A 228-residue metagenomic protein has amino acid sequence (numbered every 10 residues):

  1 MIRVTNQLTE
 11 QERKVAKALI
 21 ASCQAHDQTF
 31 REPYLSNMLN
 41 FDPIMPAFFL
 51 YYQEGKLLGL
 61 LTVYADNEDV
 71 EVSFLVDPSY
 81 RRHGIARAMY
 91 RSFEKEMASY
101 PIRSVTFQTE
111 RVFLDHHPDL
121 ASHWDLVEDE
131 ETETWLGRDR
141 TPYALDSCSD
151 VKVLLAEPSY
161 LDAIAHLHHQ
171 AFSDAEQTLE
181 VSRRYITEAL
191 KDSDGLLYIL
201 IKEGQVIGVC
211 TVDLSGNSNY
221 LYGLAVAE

Functional and structural regions predicted by a protein language model:
M1-A16, V151-H166: A short beta-loop-alpha structural element at the N-terminal edge of CoA-dependent acyl/N-acetyltransferase catalytic
E12, A16-S22, L39: Low-complexity, intrinsically disordered regulatory regions of large metazoan proteins
K14, A18, E54, R91 (+5 more regions): Replace "anionic and nucleotidyl ligands
A18-P33, H166-L179: Helix-loop element at the rim of GNAT/NAT acetyltransferase active sites that forms part of the acceptor-substrate
Q24, E32-F93, M97, E110 (+2 more regions): Conserved donor-binding loop and adjoining core beta-sheet/short helix segment in diverse acyl/aminoacyl transferases
M45-A47, K152, D194-L196: Short loop/turn microsegments at loop-to-beta-strand junctions
D66-E68, P78-S149: Acyl-donor-binding surface of acyltransferase catalytic domains
H168-T211, S215: A mid-sequence, solvent-exposed acidic-amphipathic segment
